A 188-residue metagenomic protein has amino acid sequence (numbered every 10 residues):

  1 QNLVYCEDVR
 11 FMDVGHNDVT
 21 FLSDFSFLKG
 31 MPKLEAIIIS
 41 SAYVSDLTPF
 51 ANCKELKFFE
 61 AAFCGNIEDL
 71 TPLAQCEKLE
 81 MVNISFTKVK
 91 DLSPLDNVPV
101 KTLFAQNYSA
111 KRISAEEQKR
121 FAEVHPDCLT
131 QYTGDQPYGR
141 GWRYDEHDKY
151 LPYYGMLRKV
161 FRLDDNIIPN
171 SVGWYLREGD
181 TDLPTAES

Functional and structural regions predicted by a protein language model:
Q1-F27, K33-S45, P49, E55-E68 (+2 more regions): Concave beta-strand-loop units of leucine-rich repeat
A186-S188: Amphipathic alpha-helical segments in structured regions that serve as interaction surfaces
